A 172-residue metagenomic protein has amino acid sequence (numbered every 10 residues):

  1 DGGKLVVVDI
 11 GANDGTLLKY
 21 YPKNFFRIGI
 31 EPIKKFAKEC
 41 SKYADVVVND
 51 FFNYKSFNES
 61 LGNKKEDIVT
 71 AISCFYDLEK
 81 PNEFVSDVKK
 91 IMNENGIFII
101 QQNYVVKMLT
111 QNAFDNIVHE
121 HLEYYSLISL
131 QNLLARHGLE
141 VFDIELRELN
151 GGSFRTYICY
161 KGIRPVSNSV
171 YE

Functional and structural regions predicted by a protein language model:
G3-N13: Conserved class I S-adenosyl-L-methionine
D14-N24: Conserved SAM-binding loop of SAM-dependent methyltransferases across substrates and taxa, primarily the Class I
F26-E31: Conserved SAM-binding motif I beta-strand of class I
Y43-F57: Conserved SAM-binding strand-loop segment of SAM-dependent methyltransferases
D67-T70: A conserved beta-strand element that flanks and buttresses the S-adenosyl-L-methionine
N82-I97: A short glycine-rich, Lys/Arg-flanked "PGG" loop and its adjoining helix->strand segment in the class I
I100-E123, L127-S129, L134: Short, glycine-/aromatic-enriched active-site segment of Class I SAM-dependent methyltransferases
N150-E172: Flexible, glycine-/basic-rich loop-and-beta segments that form/coincide with the SAM-dependent methyltransferase
